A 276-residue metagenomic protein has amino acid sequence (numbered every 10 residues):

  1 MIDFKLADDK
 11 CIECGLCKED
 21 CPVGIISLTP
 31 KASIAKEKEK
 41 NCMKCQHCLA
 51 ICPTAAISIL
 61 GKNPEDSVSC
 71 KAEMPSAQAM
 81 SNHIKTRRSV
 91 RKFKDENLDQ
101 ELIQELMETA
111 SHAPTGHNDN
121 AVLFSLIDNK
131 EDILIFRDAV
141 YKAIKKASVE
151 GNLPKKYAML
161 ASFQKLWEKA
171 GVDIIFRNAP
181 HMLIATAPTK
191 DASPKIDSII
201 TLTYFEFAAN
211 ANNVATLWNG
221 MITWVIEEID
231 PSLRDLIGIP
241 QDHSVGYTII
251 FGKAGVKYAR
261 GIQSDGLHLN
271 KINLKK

Functional and structural regions predicted by a protein language model:
M1-G24: A broadly conserved sequence feature marking short terminus-proximal activation segments in nucleic acid-centric
I12, L106, A110, H181-L183 (+2 more regions): Small-aliphatic-rich amphipathic alpha-helix that forms the alpha element of a beta-alpha
L16-S33, H47-P64: Iron-sulfur cluster-binding cysteine motifs and their immediate structural context in ferredoxin-like electron-transfer
K36-I51, S67-K85: Short microdomains enriched in Cys/His and/or Lys/Arg
S69-S111: Extended interfacial segments that mediate partner engagement and assembly in macromolecular machines
A121-V122, A179-M182, V245-G246: Short, surface-exposed beta-edge/turn micro-motifs
L126-I196: Glycine/small-residue-rich phosphate/adenosyl-binding loop
L166-A170, I239-K276: C-terminal helix-cap and adjacent tail motif
